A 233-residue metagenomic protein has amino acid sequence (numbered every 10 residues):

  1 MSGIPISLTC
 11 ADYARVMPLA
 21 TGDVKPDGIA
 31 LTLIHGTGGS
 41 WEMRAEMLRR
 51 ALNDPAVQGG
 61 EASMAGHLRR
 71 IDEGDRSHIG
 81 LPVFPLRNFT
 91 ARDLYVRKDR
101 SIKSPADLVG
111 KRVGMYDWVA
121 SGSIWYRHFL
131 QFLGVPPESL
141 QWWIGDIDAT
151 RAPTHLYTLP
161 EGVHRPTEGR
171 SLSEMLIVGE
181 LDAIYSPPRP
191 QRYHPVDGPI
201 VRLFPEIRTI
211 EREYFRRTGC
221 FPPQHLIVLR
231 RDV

Functional and structural regions predicted by a protein language model:
M1-I4: Basic/polar N-terminal segments that are highly enriched at the extreme N-terminus, encompassing both cleavable
I6, I79, L140, A183 (+1 more regions): A broad, low-specificity signal marking well-ordered, structured residues that form hydrophobic/aromatic
S7, A14-L133, W142-R151: Short, glycine-/small- and polar/acidic-enriched structural segments that line small-molecule recognition paths
Y13-R15, P190-Q191: Short, solvent-exposed loop/turn segments at secondary-structure junctions
G22, F132-G134, H194-P195, G219: Glycine-centered secondary-structure boundary/capping sites
T37-G38, M43, S101, P136 (+3 more regions): Alpha-helix capping and helix-coil boundary motifs
V119-R127, L133, E138-P166, R170 (+2 more regions): Hydrophobic alpha-helical membrane-insertion segments
H155-V233: Pocket-lining segment of extracytoplasmic ligand-binding domains
